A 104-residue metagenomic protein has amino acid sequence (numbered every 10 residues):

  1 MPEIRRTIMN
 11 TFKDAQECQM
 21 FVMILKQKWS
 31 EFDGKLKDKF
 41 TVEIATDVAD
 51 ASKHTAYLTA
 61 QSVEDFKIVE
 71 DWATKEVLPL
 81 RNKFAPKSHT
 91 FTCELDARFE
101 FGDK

Functional and structural regions predicted by a protein language model:
I4-T11, T55: Active-site-flanking beta-strand signature of metal-NTP-handling nucleotidyl enzymes and homologous cyclase-like
I8-M9, L25, W29: Hydrophobic alpha-helical core bundles mediating ligand binding, dimerization, or RNAP-core interactions
T11-I24: Short, surface-exposed ligand-recognition loops at beta-strand->loop->(often short) alpha-helix junctions that present
F12-D14, A60-S62, A97: Non-catalytic surface loops within mature trypsin-like serine protease
Q27-F40, A49, T59-E94: An amphipathic, aromatic/His-enriched active-site/gating alpha helix that lines ligand/cofactor pockets
A45-A51: A short beta-turn/loop motif at secondary-structure boundaries
A97-K104: Short, low-order "capping/linker" segments at domain edges
